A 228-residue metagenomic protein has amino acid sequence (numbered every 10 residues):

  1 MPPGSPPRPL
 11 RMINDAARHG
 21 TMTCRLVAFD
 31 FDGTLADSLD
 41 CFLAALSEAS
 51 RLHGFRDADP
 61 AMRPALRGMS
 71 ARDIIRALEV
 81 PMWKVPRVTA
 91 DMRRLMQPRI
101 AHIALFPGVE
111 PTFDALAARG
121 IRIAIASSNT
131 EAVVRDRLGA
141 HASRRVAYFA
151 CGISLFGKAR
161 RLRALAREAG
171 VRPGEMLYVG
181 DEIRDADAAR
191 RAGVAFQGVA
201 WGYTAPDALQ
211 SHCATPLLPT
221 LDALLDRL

Functional and structural regions predicted by a protein language model:
M1-F29: Non-catalytic pre-domain segments flanking phosphatase-related domains
C24-E110, R119: N-terminal helical cap/lid subdomain that shapes the substrate entry/recognition surface in HAD-like hydrolases
L26, A159-A186: Conserved Lys-Pro-Asp/Glu-containing loop-to-beta segment of HAD-superfamily phosphomonoesterases, centered on
M62-R63, S143-G157: A short, structured active-site edge motif that brings together acidic residues
L66-M69, A104-G108, N129, I153 (+3 more regions): Short beta->alpha linker loops
P98-R135, A159-R160: Short, acidic loop-to-helix structural element flanking the phosphoryl-transfer center in phosphate-processing enzymes
A142-F149, A208-L225: Structural recognition of alpha->loop->beta junctions
L177-P216: Acidic, Mg2+-coordinating phosphoryl-transfer loop and its flanking beta/alpha structural elements, shared across
